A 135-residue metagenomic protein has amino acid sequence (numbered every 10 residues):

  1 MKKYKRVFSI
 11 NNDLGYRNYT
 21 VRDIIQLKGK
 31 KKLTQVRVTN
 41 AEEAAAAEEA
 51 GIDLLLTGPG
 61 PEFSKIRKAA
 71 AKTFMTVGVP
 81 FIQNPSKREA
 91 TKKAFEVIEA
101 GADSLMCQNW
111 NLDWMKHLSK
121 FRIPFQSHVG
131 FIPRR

Functional and structural regions predicted by a protein language model:
M1-V36: N-terminal amphipathic alpha-helix/helix-capping segment at the start of soluble metabolic enzymes
K2, E42-A46, L55: Accessory terminal and edge-of-domain segments that mediate assembly/interaction and cofactor placement around
N11-I24, T57-F74, N84-A90, M106-S127 (+1 more regions): Active-site-adjacent beta->alpha loops and helix N-cap segments on the catalytic face of soluble alpha/beta enzymes
I24-E42, M75-E89, I132-R135: Active-site mouth loops of central-metabolism enzymes
L27, A47, I66, E96-I98 (+1 more regions): Generic structural signal for hydrophobic
Q35-T39, D53-G60, A100-N111: Catalytic beta/alpha-barrel core
N40, A47, F125: Conserved, mostly hydrophobic/aromatic
A44-E49, N84-V97: Catalytic cores of alpha/beta
